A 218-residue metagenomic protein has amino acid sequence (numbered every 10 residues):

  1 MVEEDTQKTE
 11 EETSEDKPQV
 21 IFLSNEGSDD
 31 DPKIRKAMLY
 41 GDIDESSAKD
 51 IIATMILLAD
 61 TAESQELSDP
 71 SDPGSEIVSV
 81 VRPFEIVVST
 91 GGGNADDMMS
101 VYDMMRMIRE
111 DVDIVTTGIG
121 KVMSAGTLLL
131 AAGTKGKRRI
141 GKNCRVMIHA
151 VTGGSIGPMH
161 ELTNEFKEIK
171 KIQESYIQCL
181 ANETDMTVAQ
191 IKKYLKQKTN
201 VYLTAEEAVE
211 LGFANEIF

Functional and structural regions predicted by a protein language model:
M1-F218: Terminal-region recognition feature
